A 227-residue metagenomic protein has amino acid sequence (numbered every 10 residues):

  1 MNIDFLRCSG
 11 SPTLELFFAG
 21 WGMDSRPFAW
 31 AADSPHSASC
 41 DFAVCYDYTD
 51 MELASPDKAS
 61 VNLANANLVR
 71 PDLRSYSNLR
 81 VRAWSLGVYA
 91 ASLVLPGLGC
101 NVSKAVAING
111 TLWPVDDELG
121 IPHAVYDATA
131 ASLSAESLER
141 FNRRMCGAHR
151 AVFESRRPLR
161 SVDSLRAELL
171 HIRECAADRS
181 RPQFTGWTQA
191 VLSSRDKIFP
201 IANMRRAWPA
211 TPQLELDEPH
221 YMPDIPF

Functional and structural regions predicted by a protein language model:
M1-S77: Active-site catalytic motif of lipid deacylating hydrolases and related acyltransferases
L16-W21, W84, L192-S193: The conserved beta1-alpha1 loop
R82-A91: Gly/Ala-rich beta-loop-alpha elbow adjacent to hydrolase catalytic centers
P96-S132, L165-A176, P226: Flexible "cap/lid" loop of the alpha/beta hydrolase fold
A135-R173: Conserved alpha/beta-hydrolase catalytic His-Asp/Glu region
F184, A190-L192, D196: Short beta-strand/loop motif that positions the catalytic acidic residue of the alpha/beta-hydrolase fold
S194-F199, H220-Y221: Acidic catalytic loop of the alpha/beta-hydrolase fold
A210-F227: Catalytic active-site module of serine/aspartate enzymes centered on a nucleophile-bearing elbow/loop
